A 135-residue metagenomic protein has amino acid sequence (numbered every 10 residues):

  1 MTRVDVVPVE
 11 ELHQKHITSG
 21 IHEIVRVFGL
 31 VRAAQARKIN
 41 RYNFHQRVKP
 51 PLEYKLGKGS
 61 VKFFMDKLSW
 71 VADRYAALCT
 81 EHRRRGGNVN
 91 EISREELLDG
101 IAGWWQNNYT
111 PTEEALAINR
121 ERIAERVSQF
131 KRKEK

Functional and structural regions predicted by a protein language model:
M1-K135: Extended, charge-rich alpha-helical interface modules
